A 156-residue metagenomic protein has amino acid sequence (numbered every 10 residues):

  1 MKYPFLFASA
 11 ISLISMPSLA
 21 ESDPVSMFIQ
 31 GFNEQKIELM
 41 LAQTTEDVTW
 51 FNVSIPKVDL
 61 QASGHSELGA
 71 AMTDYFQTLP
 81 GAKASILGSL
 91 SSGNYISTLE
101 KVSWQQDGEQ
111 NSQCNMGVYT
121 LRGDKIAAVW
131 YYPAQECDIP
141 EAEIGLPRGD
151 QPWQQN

Functional and structural regions predicted by a protein language model:
M1-P4: Positively charged n-region of N-terminal signal peptides that target proteins for export
A8, N52, P133: Residues that line or immediately flank small-molecule/substrate-binding pockets and catalytic motifs
A10-A42, E46, L90, P147-N156: Short, low-complexity N-terminal intrinsically disordered segments enriched in polar/charged residues
L19-S22, A62, E109: Non-catalytic, surface-exposed connector residues within folded enzymatic/regulatory domains
E21-S22, K57-V58, K101: A short, structure-level motif marking secondary-structure boundaries and short turns
I29-F32, L60-G64, N111: Extracytoplasmic/periplasmic, Sec-exported soluble proteins
I37, T45-S89: A solvent-exposed, acidic/Ser-Thr-rich amphipathic alpha-helical stretch
G69-N156: A beta-strand edge to alpha-helix "cap/lid" segment located at domain peripheries
